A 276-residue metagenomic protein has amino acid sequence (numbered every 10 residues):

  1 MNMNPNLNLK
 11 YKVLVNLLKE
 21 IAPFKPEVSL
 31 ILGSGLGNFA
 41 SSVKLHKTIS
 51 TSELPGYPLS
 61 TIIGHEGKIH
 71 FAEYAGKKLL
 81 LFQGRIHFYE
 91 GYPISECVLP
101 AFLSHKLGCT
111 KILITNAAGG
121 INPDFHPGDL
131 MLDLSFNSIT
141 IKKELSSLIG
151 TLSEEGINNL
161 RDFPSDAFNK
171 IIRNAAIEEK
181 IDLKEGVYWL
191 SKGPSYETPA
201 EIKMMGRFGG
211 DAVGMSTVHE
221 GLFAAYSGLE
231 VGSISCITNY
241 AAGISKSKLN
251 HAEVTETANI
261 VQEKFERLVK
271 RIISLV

Functional and structural regions predicted by a protein language model:
N2-L160: Metabolite-binding pocket within alpha/beta catalytic cores that recognizes anionic/polar moieties
L17-I21, A167, I171-I181, K264-L275: Generic non-transmembrane alpha-helical segments
S104-G108, G206, A225: Non-catalytic positions within long, well-ordered alpha-helices that form the structural scaffold/packing of enzyme
T110, D211, E230: Short acidic/polar active-site loop segments enriched in Thr and Asp
N169, A175-D211, V269: Active-site/ligand-binding-proximal alpha/beta "capping" segment
M215-E253: Zn-dependent metallopeptidase/amidohydrolase metal-coordination segment
A242-V276: His/Asp/Glu-rich mid-to-C-terminal helical/loop segments that flank catalytic regions of hydrolases
